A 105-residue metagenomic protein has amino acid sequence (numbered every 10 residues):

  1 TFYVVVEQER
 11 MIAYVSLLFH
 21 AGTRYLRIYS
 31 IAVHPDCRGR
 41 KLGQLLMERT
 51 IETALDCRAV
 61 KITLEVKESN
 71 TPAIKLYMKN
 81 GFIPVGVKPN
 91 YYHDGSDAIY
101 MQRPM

Functional and structural regions predicted by a protein language model:
T1-D36, M47-R49, T53, C57 (+1 more regions): Acetyl-CoA-dependent GNAT
H34-R40, E68-S69: Active-site acidic-Proline motif in GNAT/NAT acetyltransferases
K41, R58, G81: Short glycine-rich hinge loops at helix-strand junctions in the catalytic core of two-component histidine kinases
V60, K67-I74, K79-N80, N90-M105: C-terminal "cap" of GNAT-fold acetyltransferases
